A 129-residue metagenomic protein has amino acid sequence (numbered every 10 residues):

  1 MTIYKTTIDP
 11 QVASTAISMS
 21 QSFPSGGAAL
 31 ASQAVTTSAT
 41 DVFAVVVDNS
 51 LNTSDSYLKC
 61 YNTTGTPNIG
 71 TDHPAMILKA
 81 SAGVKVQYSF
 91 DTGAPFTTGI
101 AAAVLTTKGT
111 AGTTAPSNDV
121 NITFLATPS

Functional and structural regions predicted by a protein language model:
T2-S38, T106-S129: C-terminal interaction-tip segments
A34-T37, N68-I77: Local beta-strand/beta-hairpin segments that build beta-sheet-rich folds
T37, V46-L51, T92-A94: Non-cytosolic beta-sheet module surface loops
F43, S54-L58, V120-I122: Short beta-strand/loop motifs in extracellular/secreted proteins, especially within beta-sandwich accessory domains
F43-V45, G93-G112: Noncatalytic modules at the cell exterior or secretory-pathway interfaces, chiefly beta-strand-rich lectin/adhesion
D48-S56, K108-A115: Extended, low-complexity, turn-rich repeat/linker tracts enriched in Gly/Pro/Ser/Thr and Asp/Glu that occur
L51-D72: Short, surface-exposed beta-strand/strand-loop-strand elements in extracellular ectodomains
I77-V84: Short proline/glycine- and polar residue-rich coil/turn motifs
